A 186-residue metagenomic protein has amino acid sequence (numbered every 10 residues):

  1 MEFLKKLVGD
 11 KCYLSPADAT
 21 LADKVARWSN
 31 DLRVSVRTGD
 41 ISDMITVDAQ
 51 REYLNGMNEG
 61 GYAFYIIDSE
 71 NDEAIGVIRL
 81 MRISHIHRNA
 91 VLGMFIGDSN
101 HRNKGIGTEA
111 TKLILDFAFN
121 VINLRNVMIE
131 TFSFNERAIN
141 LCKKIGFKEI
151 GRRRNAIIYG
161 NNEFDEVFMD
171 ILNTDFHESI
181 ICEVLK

Functional and structural regions predicted by a protein language model:
M1-R51, D175-K186: A short, well-structured alpha-helix characteristic of acyl/acetyltransferase catalytic modules
D43-N100, L172-T174, V184-L185: Acetyl-CoA-dependent GNAT
D98-N100, K104, S133-F134: Active-site acidic-Proline motif in GNAT/NAT acetyltransferases
N103-F117, N140-K144: Conserved acetyl-CoA-binding loop-helix of GNAT-fold acetyltransferases
G107, T111, N135-A138, N155-G160: Short glycine/proline-centered loop/turn elements that form peptide/ligand docking sites
N120-E130: Conserved GNAT acetyl-CoA-binding A-motif
M128-T131, K148-F164: Conserved catalytic-core motifs of GNAT/GCN5-like acyltransferases
C142, F147, M169: Conserved active-site tyrosine of GNAT-family acetyltransferases
